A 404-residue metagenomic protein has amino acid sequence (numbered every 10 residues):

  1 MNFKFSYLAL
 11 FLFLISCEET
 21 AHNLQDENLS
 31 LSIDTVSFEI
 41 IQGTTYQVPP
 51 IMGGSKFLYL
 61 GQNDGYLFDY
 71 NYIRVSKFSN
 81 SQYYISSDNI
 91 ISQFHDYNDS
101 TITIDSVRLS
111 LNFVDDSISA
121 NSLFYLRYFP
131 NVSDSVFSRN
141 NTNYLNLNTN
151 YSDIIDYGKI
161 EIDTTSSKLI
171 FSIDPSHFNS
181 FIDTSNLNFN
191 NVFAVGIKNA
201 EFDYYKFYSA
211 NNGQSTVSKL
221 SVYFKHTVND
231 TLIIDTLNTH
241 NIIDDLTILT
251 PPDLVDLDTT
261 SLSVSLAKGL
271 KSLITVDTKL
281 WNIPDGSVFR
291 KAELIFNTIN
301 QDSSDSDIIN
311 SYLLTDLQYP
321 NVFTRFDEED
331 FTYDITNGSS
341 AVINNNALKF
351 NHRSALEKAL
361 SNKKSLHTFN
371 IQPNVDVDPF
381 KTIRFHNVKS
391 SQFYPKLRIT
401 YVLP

Functional and structural regions predicted by a protein language model:
N2-Y7, C17-P404: Secreted, disulfide-rich extracellular signaling modules
